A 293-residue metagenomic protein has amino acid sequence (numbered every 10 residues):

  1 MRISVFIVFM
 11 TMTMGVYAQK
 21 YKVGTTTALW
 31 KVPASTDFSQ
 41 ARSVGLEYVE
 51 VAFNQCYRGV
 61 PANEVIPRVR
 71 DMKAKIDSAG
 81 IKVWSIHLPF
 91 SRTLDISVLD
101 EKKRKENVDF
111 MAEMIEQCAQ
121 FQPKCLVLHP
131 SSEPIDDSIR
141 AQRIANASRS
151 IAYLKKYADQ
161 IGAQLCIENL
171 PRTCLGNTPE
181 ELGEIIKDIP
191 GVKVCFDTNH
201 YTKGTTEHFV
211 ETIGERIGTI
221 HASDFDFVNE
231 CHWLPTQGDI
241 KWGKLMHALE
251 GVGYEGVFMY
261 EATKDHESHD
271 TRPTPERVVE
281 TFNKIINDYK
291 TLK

Functional and structural regions predicted by a protein language model:
M1-K20: Bacterial Sec-dependent N-terminal signal peptides
M14-A119, K193, V279-K293: N-terminal pre-domain/capping segments
Q19-V23, K31-E47, A152, Q160 (+1 more regions): Histidine-acidic metal/acid-base catalytic patches
T25-L29, V51-F53, S85-F90, L128-P130 (+4 more regions): A cross-domain feature marking catalytic cores of carbohydrate-active enzymes and several ubiquitous metabolic/repair
D37, R42, D77-A79, D95-K193: Active-site acidic/histidine proton-transfer and metal-coordination neighborhood in alpha/beta enzyme cores
E47-Y48, K82, K124, Q164 (+1 more regions): Residue-level detector of anion-binding/catalytic polar loops
C56-V60, R92-V98, P134-I139, V228-H232 (+1 more regions): A short acidic, helix-capping loop that chelates divalent metal ions and anchors anionic groups
A62-V69, D100-R104, V108, D137-I144 (+3 more regions): Flexible, glycine- and charge-enriched loops at secondary-structure boundaries
